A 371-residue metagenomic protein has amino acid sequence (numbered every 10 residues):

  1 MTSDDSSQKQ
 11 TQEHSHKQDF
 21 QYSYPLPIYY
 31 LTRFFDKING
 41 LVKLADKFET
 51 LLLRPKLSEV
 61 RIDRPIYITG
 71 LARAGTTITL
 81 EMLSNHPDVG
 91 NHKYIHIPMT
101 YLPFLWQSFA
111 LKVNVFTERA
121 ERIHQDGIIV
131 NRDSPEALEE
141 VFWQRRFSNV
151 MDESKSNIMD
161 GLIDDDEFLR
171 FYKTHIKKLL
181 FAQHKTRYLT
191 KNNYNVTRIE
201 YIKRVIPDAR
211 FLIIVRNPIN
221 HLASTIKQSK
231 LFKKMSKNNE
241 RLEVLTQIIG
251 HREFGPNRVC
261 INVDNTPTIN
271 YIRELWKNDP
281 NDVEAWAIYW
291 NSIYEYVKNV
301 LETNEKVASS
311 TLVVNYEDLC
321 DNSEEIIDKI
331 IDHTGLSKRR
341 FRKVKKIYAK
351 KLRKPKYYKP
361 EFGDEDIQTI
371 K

Functional and structural regions predicted by a protein language model:
M1-E59, I226, K233-K371: PAPS-dependent sulfotransferases, especially Golgi type II membrane carbohydrate sulfotransferases
I62-P65: Pre-Walker A (Motif I) flank of P-loop NTPase domains
I68: Hydrophobic anchor at the beta1->P-loop junction of P-loop NTPases
L71: P-loop (Walker A) phosphate-binding loop of NTP-binding proteins
T77-G90: A conserved segment at the C-terminal end of the G1
I95-Y188: PAPS-dependent sulfation machinery
R187-K191, V313-N315: Short catalytic-loop micro-motif centered on adjacent basic/acidic residues
K191-N193, I202-K227, I330: Conserved phosphate-donor/acceptor-positioning beta-strand/loop module used by diverse small-molecule
